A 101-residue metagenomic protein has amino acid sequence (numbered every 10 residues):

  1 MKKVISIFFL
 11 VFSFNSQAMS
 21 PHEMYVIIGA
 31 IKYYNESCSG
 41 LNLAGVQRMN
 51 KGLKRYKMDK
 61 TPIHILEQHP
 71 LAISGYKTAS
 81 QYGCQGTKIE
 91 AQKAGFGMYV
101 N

Functional and structural regions predicted by a protein language model:
M1-I7: Sec-dependent signal peptide recognition, specifically the positively charged N-region followed immediately by
K2, H22-I27, Q68-P70: Residue-level detector of functional hotspots within protein domains
I5, M19-E23, M58-I65: Membrane-targeting and insertion segments and their boundary/processing signals
S6, Y25, K32-E36, K57 (+1 more regions): Functionally constrained cores in energy, signaling, and assembly domains
S13-N15: N-terminal signal peptide c-region/cleavage motif recognized by signal peptidases
A18-L43: Immediate post-signal-peptide N-terminus of mature secreted/exported proteins
L41-N101: Compact alpha-helical subdomains of small soluble proteins
